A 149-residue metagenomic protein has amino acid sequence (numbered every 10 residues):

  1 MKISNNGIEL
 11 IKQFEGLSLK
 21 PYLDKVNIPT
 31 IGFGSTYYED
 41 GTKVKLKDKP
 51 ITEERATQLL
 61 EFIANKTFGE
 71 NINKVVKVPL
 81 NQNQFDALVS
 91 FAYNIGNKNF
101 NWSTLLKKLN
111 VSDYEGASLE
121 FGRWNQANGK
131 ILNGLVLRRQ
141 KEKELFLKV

Functional and structural regions predicted by a protein language model:
M1-I28, F33-L46, I51-G69, V75-P79 (+1 more regions): Long, amphipathic alpha-helical surface segments
I11, Q84-A92, E120-G122: Short alpha-helical scaffolding segments that buttress acidic/His motifs in well-ordered protein cores
